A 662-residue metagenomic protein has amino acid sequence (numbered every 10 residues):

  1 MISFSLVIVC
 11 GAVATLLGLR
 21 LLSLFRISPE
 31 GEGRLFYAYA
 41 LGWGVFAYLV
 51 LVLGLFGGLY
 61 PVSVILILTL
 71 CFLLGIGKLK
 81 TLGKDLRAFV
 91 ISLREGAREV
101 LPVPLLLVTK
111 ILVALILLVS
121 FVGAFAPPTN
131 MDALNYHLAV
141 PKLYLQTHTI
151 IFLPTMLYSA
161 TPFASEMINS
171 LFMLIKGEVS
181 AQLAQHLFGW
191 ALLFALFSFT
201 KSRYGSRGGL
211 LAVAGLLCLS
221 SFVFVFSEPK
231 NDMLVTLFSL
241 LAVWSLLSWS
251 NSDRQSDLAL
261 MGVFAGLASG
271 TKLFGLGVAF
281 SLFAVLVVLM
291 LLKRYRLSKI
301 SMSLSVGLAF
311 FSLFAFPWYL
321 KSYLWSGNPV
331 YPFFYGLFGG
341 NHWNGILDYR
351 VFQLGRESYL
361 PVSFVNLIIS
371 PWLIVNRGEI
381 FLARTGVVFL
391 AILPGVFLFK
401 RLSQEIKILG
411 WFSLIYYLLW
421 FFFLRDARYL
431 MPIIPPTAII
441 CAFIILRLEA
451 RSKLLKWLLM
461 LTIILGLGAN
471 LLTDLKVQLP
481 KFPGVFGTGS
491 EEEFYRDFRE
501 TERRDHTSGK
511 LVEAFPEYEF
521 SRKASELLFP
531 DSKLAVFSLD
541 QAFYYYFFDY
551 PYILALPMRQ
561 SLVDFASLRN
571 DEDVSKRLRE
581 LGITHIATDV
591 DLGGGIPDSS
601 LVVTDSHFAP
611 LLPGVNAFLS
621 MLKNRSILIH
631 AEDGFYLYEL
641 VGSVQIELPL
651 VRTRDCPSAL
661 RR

Functional and structural regions predicted by a protein language model:
M1-A97, W420, V574-S575: Membrane-embedded, hydrophobic transmembrane alpha-helices
G18-L19, G44, F72-K78, L183-R203 (+1 more regions): Transmembrane-helix motifs of polytopic, lipid-linked glycan transferases
S28-A38, V179-S180, L196-L219, L237 (+4 more regions): Transmembrane-helix signature of polytopic, membrane-embedded enzymes that assemble or transfer cell-envelope glycans
L106-V113, R207, A259-A265, A279-L286 (+3 more regions): Signature aromatic-anchored transmembrane alpha helix within multi-pass, membrane-resident enzymes that catalyze glycan
A114, A191-L193, F197, V287 (+2 more regions): Hydrophobic, aromatic-rich transmembrane alpha-helices and their immediate juxtamembrane boundary segments
M131-H137, G466-K523, Q541-A542: Membrane-proximal, lumen/periplasm-facing interface regions of secretory-pathway glyco- and lipid-modifying enzymes
K201-S202, A242-L260, R294, R401: Membrane-interface transmembrane helices that cradle and orient dolichyl/undecaprenyl
S508-A555, H585-G593, Y638: Short periplasmic/luminal acceptor-recognition loop of GT-C membrane glycosyltransferases, typified by
